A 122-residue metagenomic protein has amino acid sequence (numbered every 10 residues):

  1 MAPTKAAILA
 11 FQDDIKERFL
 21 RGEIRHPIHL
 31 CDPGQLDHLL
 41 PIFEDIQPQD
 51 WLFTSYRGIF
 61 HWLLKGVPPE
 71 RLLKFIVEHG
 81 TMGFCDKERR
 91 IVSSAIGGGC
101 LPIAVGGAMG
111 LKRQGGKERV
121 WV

Functional and structural regions predicted by a protein language model:
M1: Conserved two-metal-ion catalytic palm core of "right-hand" nucleic acid polymerases, unifying RNA-dependent RNA
D13-E17, G22-V122: Cofactor-binding active-site loop characterized by glycine-rich and histidine/acidic residues
